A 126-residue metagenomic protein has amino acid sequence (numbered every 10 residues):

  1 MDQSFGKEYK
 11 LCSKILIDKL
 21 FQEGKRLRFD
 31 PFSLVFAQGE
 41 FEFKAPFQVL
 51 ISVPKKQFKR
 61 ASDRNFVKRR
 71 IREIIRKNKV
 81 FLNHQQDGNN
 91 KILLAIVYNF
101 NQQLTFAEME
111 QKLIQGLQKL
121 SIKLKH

Functional and structural regions predicted by a protein language model:
M1-H126: Positively charged, solvent-exposed patches that mediate nucleic-acid binding
